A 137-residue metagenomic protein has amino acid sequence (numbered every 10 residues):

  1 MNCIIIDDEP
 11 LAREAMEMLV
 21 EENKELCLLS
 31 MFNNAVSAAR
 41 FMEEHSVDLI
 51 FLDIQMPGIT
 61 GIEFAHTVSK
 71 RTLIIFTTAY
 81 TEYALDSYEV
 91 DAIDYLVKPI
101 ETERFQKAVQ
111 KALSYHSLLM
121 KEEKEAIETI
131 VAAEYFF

Functional and structural regions predicted by a protein language model:
C3-I4, H45-F51: Active-site beta3 strand of CheY-like receiver
I6-D7, F32, I50, T77: Conserved sequence signature across two-component system core domains
E9-S30: Two-component/phosphorelay signaling modules centered on CheY-like receiver
M31-R40, G61: Helix N-cap/capping motif at the beta->alpha junctions
I54-M56: Receiver (REC) domain active-site loop signature in two-component systems and cognate sites in sensor histidine kinases
K98: A Lys-centered signature of the CheY-like receiver
S114-F137: Conserved binding/recognition cores within well-folded domains
